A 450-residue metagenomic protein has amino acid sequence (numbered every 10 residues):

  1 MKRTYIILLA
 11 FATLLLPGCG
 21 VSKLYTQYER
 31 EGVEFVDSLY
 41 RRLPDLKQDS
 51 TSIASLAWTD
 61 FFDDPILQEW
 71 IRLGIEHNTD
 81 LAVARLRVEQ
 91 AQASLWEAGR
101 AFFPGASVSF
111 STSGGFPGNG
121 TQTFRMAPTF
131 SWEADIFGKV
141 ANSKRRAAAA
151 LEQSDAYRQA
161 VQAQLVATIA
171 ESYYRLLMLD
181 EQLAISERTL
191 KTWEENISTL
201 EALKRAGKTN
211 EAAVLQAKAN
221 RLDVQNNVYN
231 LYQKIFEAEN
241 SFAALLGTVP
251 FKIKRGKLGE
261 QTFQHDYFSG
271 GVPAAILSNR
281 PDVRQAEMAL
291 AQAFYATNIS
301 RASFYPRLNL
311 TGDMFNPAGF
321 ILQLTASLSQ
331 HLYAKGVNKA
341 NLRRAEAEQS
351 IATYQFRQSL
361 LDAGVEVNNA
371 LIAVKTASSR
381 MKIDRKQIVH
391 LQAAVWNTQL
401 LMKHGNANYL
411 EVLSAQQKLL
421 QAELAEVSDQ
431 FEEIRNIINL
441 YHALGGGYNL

Functional and structural regions predicted by a protein language model:
M1-C19: Sec-dependent bacterial lipoprotein signal peptides
T13-S38: Bacterial Sec signal peptide processing site at the extreme N-terminus
L43-L73: Regulatory alphaC helix of protein kinase catalytic domains
D63-I66, W70-L73, H77, A82-R85 (+8 more regions): Small/polar-residue-enriched beta-strand and adjacent coil segments characteristic of outer-membrane beta-barrel
V83-A98, V161, A167-R188, E195-I197 (+8 more regions): Amphipathic alpha-helical coiled-coil segments
K191, K208-N210, Y229-L277, N408 (+1 more regions): Short, solvent-exposed, mixed-charge loop/turn linkers that connect secondary-structure elements
R205-Q233: Repeat-solenoid scaffold signature
